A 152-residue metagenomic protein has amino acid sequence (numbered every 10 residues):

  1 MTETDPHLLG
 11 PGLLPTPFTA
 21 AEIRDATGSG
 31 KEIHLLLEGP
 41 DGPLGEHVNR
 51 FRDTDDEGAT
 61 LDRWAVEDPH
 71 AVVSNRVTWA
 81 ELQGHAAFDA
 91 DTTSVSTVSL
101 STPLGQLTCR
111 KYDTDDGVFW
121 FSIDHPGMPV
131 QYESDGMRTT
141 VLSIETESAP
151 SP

Functional and structural regions predicted by a protein language model:
M1-P152: Acidic, serine/threonine-rich low-complexity disordered tracts
